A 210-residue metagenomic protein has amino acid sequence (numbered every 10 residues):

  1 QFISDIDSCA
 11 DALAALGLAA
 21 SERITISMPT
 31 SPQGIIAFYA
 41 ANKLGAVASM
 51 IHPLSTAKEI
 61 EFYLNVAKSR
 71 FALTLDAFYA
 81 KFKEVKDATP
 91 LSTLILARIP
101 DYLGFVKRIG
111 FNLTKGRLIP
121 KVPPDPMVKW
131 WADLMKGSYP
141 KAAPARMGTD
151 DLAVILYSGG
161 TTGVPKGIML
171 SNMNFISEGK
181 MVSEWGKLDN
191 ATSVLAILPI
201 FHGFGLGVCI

Functional and structural regions predicted by a protein language model:
Q1-S31, I35-Y39, T56-E61, N172: Conserved AMP-binding/adenylate-forming core of the ANL superfamily
F2-S8, M135-S138, I168-D189, I197-F201: Conserved structural elements of the adenylate-forming
A14, P32-I51, I60-E61, V182-E184 (+1 more regions): Hydrophobic alpha-helical segments in the ANL/AMP-binding
A15-L16, K43-D133: Structural core segment of the AMP-binding/adenylate-forming
I24, A41, A72, L152 (+3 more regions): Conserved S/T- and glycine-rich ATP-binding loop of Class I adenylate-forming
I26, D150-A153, N174, G186-I210: Conserved AMP-binding loop of ANL adenylate-forming enzymes
I119-Y157, V164, K187-S193: Conserved pre-ATP/AMP-binding loop-to-beta segment of ANL
